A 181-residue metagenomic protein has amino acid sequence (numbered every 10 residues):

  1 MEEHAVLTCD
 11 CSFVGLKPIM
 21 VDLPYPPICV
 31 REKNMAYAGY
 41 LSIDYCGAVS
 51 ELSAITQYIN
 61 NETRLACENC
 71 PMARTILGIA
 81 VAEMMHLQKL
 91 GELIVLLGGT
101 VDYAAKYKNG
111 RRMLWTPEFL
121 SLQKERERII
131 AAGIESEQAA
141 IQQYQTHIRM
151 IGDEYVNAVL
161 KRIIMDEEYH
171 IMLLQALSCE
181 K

Functional and structural regions predicted by a protein language model:
M1-K181: Non-heme di-metal
